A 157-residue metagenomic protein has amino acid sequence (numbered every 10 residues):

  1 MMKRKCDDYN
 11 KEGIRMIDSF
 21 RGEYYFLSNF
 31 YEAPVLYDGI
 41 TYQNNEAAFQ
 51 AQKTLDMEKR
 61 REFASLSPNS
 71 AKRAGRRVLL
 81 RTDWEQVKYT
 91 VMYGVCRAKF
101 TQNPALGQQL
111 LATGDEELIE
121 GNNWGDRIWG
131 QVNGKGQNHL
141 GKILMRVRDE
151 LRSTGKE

Functional and structural regions predicted by a protein language model:
M1-E157: Charged, low-complexity intrinsically disordered segments
